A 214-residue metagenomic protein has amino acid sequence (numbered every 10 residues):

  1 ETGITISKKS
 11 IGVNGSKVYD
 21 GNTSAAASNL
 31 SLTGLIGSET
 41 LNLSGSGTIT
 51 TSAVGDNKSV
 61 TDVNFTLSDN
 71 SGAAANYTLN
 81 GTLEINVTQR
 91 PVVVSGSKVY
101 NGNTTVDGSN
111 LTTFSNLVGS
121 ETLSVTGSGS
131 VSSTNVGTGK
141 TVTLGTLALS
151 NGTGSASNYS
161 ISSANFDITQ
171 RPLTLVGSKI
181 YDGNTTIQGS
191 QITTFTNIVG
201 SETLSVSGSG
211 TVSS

Functional and structural regions predicted by a protein language model:
E1-S214: Short loop/turn motifs that initiate or flank beta-strands
